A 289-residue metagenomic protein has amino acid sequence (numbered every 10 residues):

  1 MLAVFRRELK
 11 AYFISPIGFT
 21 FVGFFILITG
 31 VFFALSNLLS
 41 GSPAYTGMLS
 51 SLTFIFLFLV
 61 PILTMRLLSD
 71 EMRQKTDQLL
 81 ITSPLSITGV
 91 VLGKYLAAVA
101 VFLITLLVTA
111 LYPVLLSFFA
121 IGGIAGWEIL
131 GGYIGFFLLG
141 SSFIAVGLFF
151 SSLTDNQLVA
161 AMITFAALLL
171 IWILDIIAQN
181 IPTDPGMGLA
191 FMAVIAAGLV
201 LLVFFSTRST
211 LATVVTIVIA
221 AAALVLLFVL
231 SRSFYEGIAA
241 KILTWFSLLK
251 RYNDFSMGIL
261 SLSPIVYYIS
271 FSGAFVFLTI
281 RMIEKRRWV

Functional and structural regions predicted by a protein language model:
M1-D70, Y95, L111, L202-R208 (+3 more regions): Hydrophobic alpha-helical transmembrane segments
M1-R6, M48, R73-L85, V108-Y112 (+3 more regions): Hydrophobic alpha-helical transmembrane segments
L2-R6, T88, L92-L96, G126-L130: Alpha-helical membrane-protein architecture signal
G18-F19, L79, V90, V159-A161 (+1 more regions): Alpha-helical transmembrane segments and their helix-entry boundary regions
T29-S36, S40-T46, S50-I55, A97-T164 (+1 more regions): Secretory targeting signals
L35, Q157-D254: Transmembrane helix segments
S50-T53, G132-L139, P185-A197, V215-T216 (+1 more regions): Alpha-helical transmembrane segments of polytopic membrane proteins
L67-A97: Helix-loop-helix units of permease transmembrane domains in multi-pass membrane transporters, especially ABC
